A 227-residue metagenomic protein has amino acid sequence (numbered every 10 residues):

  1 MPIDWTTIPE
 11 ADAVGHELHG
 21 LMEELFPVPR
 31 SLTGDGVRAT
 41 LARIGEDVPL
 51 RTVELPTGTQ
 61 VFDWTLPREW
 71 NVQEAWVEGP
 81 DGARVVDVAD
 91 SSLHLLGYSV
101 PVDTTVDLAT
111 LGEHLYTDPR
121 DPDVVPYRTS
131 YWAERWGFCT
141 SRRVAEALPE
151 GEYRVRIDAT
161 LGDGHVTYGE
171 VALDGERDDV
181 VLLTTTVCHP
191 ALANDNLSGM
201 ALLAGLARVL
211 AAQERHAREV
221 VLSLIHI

Functional and structural regions predicted by a protein language model:
M1-I225: N-terminal hydrophobic/helix-forming segments and targeting peptides
